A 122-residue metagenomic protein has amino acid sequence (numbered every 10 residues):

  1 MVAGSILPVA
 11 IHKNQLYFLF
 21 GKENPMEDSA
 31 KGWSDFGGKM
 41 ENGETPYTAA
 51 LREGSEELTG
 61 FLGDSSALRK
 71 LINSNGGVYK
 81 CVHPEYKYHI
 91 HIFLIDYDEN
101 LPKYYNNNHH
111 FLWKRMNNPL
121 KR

Functional and structural regions predicted by a protein language model:
M1-D35: N-terminal strand-loop-strand
G38-R122: Unchanged
